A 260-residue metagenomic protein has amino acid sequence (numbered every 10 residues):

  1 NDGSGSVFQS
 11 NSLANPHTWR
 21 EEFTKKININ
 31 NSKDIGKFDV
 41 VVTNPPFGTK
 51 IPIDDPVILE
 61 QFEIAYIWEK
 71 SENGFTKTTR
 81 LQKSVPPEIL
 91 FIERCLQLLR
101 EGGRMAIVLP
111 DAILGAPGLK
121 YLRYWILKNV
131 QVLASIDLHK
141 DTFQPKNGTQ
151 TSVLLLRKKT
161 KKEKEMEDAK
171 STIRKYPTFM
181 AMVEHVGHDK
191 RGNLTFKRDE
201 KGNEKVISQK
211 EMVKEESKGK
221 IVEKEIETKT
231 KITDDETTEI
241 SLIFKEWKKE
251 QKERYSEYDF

Functional and structural regions predicted by a protein language model:
N1-S4: Short, conserved SAM-binding/catalytic segment of Class I S-adenosyl-L-methionine-dependent methyltransferases
S6-Q9, A134: Short, well-structured beta-strand/strand-turn elements
Q9-N15: Conserved SAM/SAH-binding loop
N15, W19-F260: A conserved structural/catalytic subdomain of Rossmann-like adenosyl-cofactor enzymes
